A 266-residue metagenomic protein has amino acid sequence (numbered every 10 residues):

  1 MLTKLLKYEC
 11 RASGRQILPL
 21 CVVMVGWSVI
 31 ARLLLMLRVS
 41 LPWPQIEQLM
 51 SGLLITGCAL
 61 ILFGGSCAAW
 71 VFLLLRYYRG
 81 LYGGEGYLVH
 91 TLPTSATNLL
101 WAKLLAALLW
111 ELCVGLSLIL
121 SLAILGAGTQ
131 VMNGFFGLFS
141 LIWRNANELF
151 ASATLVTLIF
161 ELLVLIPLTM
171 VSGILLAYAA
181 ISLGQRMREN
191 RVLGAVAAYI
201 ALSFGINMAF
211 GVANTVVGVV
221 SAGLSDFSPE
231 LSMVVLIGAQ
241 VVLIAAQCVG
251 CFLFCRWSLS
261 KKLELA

Functional and structural regions predicted by a protein language model:
M1-G86, A96-A266: Hydrophobic alpha-helical transmembrane segments of membrane proteins
